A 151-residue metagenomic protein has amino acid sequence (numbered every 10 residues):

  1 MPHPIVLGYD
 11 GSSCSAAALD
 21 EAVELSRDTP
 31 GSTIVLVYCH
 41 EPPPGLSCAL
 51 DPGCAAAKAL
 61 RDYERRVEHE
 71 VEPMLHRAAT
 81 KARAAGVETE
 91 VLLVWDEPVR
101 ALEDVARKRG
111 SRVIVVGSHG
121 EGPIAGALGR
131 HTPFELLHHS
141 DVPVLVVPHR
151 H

Functional and structural regions predicted by a protein language model:
M1, E24, R77-I114, H151: Structural beta-alpha unit
M1-K58: Small/aliphatic-rich secondary-structure junction motif
P4, V113-H139: Glycine-rich, Arg-bearing micro-motifs that act as flexible, cationic patches
V35-V37, E90-V94, L145: General small-molecule cofactor/ligand-binding pocket signal
Y38, G117-H119, P148-H149: Short secondary-structure boundary segments
P52-A55, K108-G110, T132-F134: Short, hinge-like loop/turn segments at secondary-structure boundaries
A56-P73: A short acidic, glycine-rich active-site loop that binds or catalyzes chemistry on phosphate/adenosine moieties
D141-H151: Short, flexible loop segments at boundaries between secondary-structure elements
